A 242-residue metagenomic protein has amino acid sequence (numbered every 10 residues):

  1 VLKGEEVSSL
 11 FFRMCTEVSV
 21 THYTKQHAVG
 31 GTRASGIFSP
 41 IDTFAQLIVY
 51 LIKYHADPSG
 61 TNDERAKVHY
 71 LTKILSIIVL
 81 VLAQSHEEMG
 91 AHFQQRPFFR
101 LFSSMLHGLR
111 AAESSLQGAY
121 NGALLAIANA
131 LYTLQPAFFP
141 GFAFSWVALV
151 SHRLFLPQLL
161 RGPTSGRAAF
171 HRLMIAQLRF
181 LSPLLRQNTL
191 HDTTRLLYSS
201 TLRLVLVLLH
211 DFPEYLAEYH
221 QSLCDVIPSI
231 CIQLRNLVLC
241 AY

Functional and structural regions predicted by a protein language model:
V1-S200, L204-Y242: Eukaryotic alpha-helical solenoid repeat scaffolds
